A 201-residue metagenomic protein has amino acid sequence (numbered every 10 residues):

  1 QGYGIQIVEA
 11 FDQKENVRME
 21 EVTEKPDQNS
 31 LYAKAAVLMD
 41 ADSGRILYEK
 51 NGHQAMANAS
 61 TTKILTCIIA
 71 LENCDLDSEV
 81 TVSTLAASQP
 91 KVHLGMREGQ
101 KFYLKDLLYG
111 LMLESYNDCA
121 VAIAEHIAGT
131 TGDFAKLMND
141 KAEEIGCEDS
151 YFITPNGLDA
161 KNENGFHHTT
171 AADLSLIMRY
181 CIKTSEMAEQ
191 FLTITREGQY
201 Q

Functional and structural regions predicted by a protein language model:
Q1-S60, S78, A135: Beta-lactamase-like hydrolase cores
N29, D118-Q201: A conserved catalytic-loop motif detector
Y32-A35, D40-D42, Q54, L76-S78 (+4 more regions): Envelope-exposed proteins and targeting segments
A41-S43, N51-H53, E72-D75, L85-A87 (+6 more regions): Solvent-exposed coil/turn segments that connect beta secondary-structure elements in extracytoplasmic/periplasmic
S43-G44, A57-T81, L174: Active-site SXXK
E72-A86, S185-I194: Short, well-structured active-site flanking segments
T84-E98, M138-Y151: Active-site helix/loop module of the DD-peptidase/beta-lactamase fold, centered on the serine-lysine SxxK catalytic
Q89-E125: Conserved catalytic neighborhood of penicillin-recognizing serine enzymes
